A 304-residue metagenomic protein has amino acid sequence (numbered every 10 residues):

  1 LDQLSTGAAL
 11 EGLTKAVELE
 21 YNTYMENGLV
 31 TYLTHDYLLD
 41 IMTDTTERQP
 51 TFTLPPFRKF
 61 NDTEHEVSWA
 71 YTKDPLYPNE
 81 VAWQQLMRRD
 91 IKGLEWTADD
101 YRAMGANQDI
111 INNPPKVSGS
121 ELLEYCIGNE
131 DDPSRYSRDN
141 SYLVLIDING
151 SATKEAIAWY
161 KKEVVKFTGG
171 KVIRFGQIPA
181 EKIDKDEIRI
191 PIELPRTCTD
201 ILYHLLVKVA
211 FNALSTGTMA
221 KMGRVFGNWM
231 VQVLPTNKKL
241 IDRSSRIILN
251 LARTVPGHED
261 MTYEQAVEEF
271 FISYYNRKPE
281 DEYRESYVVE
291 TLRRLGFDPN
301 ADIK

Functional and structural regions predicted by a protein language model:
L1-K304: Conserved N-terminal alpha-helical segment that immediately precedes and caps sugar-phosphate-binding
